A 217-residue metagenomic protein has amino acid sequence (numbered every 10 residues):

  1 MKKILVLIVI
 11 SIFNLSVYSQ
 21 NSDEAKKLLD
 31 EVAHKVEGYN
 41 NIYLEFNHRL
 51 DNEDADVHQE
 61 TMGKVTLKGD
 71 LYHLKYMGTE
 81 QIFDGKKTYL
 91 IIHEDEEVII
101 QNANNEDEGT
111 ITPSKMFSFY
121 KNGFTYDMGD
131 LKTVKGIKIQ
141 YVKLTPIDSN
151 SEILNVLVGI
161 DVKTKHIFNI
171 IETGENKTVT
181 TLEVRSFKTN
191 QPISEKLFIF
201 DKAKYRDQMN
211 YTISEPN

Functional and structural regions predicted by a protein language model:
I4-F13: Sec-dependent N-terminal signal peptides
S16-V57, D70, D207-N217: N-terminal leader/targeting segments and the immediate start of mature chains
K35, G63-T66, E80-Q81, D127-T133: Short, exposed beta-strand/loop patches in secreted or surface proteins that constitute
H48, I92-H93, I171-G174: Beta-turn initiation residues at beta-strand->coil junctions
M62-I111, T180-T181: An acidic-aromatic
K87-T145: Surface-exposed, polar helix/loop patches in the mature regions of secreted/periplasmic/lumenal proteins that form
F124-R206, I213-E215: Gly/Pro-enriched, hydrophobic low-complexity segments that function as extracytoplasmic propeptides/linkers
